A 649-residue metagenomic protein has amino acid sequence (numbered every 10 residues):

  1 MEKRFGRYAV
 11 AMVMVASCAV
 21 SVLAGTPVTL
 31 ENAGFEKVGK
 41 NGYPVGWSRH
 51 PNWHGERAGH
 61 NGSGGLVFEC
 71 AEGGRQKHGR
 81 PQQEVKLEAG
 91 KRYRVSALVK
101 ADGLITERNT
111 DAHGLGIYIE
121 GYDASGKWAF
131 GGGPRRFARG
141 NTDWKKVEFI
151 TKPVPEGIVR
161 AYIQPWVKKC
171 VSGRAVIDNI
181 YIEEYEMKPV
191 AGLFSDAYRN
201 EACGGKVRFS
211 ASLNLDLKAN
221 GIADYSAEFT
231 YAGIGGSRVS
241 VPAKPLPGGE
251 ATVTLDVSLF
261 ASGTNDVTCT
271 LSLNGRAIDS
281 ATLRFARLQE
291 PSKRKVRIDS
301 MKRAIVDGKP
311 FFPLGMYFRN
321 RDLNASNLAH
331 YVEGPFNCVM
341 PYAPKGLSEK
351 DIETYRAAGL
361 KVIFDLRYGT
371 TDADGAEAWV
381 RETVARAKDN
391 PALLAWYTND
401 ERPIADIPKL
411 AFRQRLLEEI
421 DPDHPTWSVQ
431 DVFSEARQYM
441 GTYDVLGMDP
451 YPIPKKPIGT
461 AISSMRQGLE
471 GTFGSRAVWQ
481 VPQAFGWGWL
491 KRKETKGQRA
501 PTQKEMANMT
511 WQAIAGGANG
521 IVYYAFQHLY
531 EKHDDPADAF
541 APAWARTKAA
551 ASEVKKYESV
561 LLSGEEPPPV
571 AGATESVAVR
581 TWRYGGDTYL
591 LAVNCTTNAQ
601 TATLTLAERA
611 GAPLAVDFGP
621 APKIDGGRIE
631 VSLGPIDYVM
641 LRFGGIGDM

Functional and structural regions predicted by a protein language model:
M1-Y8: N-terminal secretory signal peptides that target proteins for export/translocation
A9-S21: Bacterial N-terminal signal peptides
L23-T252: Extracellular and organelle-lumenal recognition/adhesion modules and their flexible linkers in secreted
Y93, A251, G263-C269: A short tyrosine-centered beta-strand micro-motif
L104, K168-G173, L273-I278, G647-D648: Short acidic/polar inter-strand loop motif in beta-rich domains
E183-A191, Y557, G645-M649: Short, charged low-complexity linker/loop segments at the C-terminal edge of domains
E201-A219, N265, C269-R609, D617-G647: Glycan-processing catalytic domains of CAZymes
V257-G263: Surface-exposed, short loops/turns at beta-strand junctions within beta-sandwich domains
